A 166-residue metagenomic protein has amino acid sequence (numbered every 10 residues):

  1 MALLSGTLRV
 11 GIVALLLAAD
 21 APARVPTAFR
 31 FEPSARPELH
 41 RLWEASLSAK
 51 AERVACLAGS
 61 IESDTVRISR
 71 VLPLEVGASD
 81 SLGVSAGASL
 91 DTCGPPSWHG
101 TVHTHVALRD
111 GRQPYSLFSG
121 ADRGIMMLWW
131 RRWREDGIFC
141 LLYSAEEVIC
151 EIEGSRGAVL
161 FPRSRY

Functional and structural regions predicted by a protein language model:
M1-L4: N-terminal secretory signal peptides that target proteins for export/translocation
T7-A18: Bacterial N-terminal signal peptides
A21-W98, V106-Y166: Conserved beta-strand-loop surface patch within small alpha/beta domains used for substrate/adaptor or ligand engagement
